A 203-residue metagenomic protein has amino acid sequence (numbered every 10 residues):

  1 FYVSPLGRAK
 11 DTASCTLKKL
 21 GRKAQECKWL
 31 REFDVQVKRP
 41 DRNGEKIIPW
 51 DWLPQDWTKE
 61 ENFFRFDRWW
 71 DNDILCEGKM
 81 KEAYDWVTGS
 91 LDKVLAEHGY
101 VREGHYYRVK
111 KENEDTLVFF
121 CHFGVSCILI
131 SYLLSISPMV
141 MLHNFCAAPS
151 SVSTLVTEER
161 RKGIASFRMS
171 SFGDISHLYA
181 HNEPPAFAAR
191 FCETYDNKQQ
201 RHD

Functional and structural regions predicted by a protein language model:
F1-R68: Phosphate-coordination/substrate-recognition cap region in phosphate-metabolizing enzymes
Y2, E114-C121, V125: Beta-strand elements within well-structured catalytic alpha/beta cores of enzymes that handle phosphate/sulfate esters
L6-G7, F123-G124, P149: Alpha-helix N-cap/helix-start capping motif
T12, W86, S90-V94, V125 (+1 more regions): Amphipathic alpha-helical segments that form well-ordered structural scaffolds and often line/cohere around active
C15-K19, V94, Y132: Alpha-helical structural signal in soluble globular domains
F33-D51, V101, H105-T116, I128-D203: Acidic, low-complexity terminal tails and accessory targeting/binding regions of phosphate-metabolizing enzymes
W52-W86, N197-K198: Short glycine/proline- and acidic residue-enriched helix-loop micro-motifs that form flexible lids or anion-recognition
D73-Y106: Internal catalytic-core helix/loop-beta-alpha segment that presents or stabilizes conserved functional determinants
